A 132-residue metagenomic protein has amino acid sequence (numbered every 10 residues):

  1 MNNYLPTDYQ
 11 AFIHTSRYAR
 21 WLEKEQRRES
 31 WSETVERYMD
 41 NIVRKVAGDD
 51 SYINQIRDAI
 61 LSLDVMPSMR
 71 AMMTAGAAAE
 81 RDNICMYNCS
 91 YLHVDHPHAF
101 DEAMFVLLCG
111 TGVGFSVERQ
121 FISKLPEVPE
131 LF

Functional and structural regions predicted by a protein language model:
M1-F132: Extended catalytic cores of very large enzyme megasubunits
